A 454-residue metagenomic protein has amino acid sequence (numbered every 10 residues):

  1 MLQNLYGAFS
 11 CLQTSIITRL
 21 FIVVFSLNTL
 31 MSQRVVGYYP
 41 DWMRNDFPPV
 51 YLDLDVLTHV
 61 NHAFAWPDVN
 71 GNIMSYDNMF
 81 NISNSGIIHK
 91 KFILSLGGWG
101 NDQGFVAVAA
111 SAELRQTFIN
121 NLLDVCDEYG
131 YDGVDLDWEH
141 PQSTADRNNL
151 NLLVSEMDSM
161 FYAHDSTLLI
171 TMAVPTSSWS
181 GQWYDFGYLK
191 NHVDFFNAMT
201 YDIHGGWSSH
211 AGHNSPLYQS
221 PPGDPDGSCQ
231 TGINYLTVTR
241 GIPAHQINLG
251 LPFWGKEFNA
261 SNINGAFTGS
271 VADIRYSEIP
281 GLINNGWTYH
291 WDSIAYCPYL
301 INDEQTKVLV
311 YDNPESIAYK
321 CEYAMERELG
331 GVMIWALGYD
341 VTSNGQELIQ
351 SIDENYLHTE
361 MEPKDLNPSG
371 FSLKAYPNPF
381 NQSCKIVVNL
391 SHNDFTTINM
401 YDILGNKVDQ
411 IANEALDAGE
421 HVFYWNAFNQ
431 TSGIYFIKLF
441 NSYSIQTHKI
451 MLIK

Functional and structural regions predicted by a protein language model:
M1-Q33, T359-M361, Y443: Bacterial Sec-dependent N-terminal signal peptides
Q33-C126, E347: Glycan-recognition patch characteristic of GH18 chitinases/ENGases and related GlcNAc/peptidoglycan-binding proteins
V36, V69-M79, N120, H140-L282: Substrate-binding surface in catalytic domains of secreted glycosidases
V60, L94, L136, F196 (+3 more regions): Conserved, mostly hydrophobic/aromatic
L96, N101, H213, H245-Y323 (+2 more regions): Glycan-binding loop/region signatures in secreted carbohydrate-active enzymes
S159, S166, S293, S316 (+2 more regions): Coil residues (strongly favoring Ser/Thr
E326-K364: A recurrent domain-boundary module in secreted/ectodomain proteins
D365-Y376, F380-K454: C-terminal outer-membrane/trafficking sorting elements
